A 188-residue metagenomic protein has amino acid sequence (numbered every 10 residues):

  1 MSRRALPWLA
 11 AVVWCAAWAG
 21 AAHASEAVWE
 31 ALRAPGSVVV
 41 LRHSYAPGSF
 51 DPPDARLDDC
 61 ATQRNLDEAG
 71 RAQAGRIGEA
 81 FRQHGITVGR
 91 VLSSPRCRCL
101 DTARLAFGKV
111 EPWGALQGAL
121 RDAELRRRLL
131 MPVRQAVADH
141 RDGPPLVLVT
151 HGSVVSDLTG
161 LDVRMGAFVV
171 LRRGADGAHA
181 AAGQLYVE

Functional and structural regions predicted by a protein language model:
M1-L9: Bacterial N-terminal signal peptides that target proteins for export
W8-A17: Bacterial N-terminal signal peptides
W18-A24: Sec/Tat signal peptide C-region and signal peptidase I cleavage site
S25-G114, A119-D122, L161-H179, Q184-E188: Active-site-proximal alpha-helix that buttresses catalytic centers in soluble enzyme cores
G36-V38, D142-T150: Generic beta-sheet signal
L116-R126, L130-A138: All-alpha RGS (Regulator of G-protein Signaling) helical domain and cognate RGS-like helical scaffolds
D139-P144, G174-A175: A short, structured loop/turn motif at beta-sheet edges
